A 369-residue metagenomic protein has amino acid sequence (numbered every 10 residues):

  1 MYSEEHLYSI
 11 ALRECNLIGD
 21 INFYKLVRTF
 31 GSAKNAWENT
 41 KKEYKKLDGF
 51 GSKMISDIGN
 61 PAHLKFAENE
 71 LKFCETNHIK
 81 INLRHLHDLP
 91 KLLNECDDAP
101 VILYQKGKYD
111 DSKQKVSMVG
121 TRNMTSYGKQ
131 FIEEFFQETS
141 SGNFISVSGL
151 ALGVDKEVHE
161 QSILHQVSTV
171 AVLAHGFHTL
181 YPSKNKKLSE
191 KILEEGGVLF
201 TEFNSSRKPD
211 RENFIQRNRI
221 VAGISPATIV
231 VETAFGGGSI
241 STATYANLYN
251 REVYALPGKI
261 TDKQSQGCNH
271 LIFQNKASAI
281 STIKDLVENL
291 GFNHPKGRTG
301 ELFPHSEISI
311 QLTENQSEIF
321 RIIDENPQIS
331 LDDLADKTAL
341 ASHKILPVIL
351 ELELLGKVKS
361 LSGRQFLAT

Functional and structural regions predicted by a protein language model:
M1-S141: Short, positively charged patches
Y2-S3, L83-T369: Glycine-biased, small-residue-rich flexible motifs in mid-sequence functional cores and linkers
